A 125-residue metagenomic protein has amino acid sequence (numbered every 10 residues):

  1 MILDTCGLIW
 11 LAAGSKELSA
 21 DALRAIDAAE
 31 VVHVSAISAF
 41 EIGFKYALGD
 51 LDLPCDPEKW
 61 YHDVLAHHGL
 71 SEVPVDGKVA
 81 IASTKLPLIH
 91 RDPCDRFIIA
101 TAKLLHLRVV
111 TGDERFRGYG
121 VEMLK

Functional and structural regions predicted by a protein language model:
M1-S35, L48-D63, L105, E114-G118: Short, well-structured N-terminal submotif of metal-dependent ribonuclease cores
D4-C6, I42, S83, A102: Generic structural signal for small/hydrophobic residues in well-ordered secondary structure, especially within
G7, S38-A39, V79, I98 (+1 more regions): Alpha-helix capping/helix-boundary segments
A20, L124-K125: Short glycine/proline- and charge-enriched loop/turn segments that cap or connect secondary-structure elements
V34-I37, V75: Short glycine/serine/threonine-enriched helix-capping/active-site loop that flanks the nucleotide-sugar donor pocket
D52-E58, H62, A66-G112, L124: Active-site neighborhoods of divalent-metal-dependent phosphate/nucleic-acid chemistry enzymes
V121: Nucleotide and nucleotide-moiety/phosphate-recognizing core
